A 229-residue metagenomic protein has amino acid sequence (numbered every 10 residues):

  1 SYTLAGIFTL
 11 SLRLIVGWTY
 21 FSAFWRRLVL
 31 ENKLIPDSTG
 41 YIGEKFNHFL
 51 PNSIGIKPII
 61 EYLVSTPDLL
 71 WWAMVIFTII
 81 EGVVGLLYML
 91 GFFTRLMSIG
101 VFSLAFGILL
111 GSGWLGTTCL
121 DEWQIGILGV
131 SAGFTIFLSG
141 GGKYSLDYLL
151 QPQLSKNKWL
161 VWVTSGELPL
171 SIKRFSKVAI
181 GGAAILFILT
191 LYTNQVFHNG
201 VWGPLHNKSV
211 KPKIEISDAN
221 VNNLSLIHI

Functional and structural regions predicted by a protein language model:
S1-N52, I60, D68-F77, F92-I227: Extended, low-polarity transmembrane helix blocks
V84-F93: Transmembrane alpha-helix interface/packing and boundary motifs in multi-pass membrane proteins, characterized by
